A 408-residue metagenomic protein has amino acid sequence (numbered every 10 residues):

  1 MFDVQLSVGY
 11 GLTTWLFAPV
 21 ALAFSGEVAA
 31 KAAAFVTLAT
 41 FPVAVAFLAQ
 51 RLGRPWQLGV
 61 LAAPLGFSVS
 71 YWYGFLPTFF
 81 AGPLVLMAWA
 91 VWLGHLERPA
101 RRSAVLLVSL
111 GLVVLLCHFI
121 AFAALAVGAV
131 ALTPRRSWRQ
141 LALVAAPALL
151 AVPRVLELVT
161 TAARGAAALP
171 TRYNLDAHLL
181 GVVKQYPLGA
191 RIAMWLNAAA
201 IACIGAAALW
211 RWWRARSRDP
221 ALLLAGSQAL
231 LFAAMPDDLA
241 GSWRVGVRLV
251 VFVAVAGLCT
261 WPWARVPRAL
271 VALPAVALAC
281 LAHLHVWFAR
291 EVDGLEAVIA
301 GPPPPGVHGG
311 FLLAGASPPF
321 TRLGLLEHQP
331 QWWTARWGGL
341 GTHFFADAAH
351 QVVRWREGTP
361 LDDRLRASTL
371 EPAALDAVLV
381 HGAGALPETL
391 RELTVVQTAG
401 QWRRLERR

Functional and structural regions predicted by a protein language model:
M1, Y10, A81, S109-G226 (+1 more regions): Transmembrane catalytic cores of multi-pass membrane glycosyltransferases and polysaccharide-assembly enzymes
F2-G26: Short hydrophobic/aromatic helix or loop-helix immediately within or flanking a transmembrane segment in polytopic
A32-L52: Transmembrane-helix motifs of polytopic, lipid-linked glycan transferases
V45-F67: Transmembrane-helix signature of polytopic, membrane-embedded enzymes that assemble or transfer cell-envelope glycans
Y73-A81: Short acidic/glycine- and proline-prone juxtamembrane loop motifs at membrane-interface regions of multi-pass membrane
L230, A240-R265: Hydrophobic/aromatic-rich transmembrane helices and adjacent perimembrane loops
W263-V286: Signature aromatic-anchored transmembrane alpha helix within multi-pass, membrane-resident enzymes that catalyze glycan
G301-A383: Short periplasmic/luminal acceptor-recognition loop of GT-C membrane glycosyltransferases, typified by
